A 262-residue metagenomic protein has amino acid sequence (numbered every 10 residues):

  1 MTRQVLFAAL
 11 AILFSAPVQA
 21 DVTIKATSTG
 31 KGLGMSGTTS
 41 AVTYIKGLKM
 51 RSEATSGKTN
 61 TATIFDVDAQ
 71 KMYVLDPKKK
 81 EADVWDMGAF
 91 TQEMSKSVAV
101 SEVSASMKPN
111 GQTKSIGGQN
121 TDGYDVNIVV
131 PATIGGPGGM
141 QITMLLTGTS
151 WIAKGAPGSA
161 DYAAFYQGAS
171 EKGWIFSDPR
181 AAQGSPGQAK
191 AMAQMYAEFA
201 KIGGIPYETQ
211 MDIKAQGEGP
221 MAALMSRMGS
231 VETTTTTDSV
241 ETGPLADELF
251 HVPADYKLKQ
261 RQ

Functional and structural regions predicted by a protein language model:
M1-F7: Bacterial N-terminal signal peptides that target proteins for export
F7-F14: Hydrophobic alpha-helical targeting segments used for export or membrane insertion
F14-A20: Sec/Tat signal peptide C-region and signal peptidase I cleavage site
A20-Q262: Extended soluble regions of mature proteins
